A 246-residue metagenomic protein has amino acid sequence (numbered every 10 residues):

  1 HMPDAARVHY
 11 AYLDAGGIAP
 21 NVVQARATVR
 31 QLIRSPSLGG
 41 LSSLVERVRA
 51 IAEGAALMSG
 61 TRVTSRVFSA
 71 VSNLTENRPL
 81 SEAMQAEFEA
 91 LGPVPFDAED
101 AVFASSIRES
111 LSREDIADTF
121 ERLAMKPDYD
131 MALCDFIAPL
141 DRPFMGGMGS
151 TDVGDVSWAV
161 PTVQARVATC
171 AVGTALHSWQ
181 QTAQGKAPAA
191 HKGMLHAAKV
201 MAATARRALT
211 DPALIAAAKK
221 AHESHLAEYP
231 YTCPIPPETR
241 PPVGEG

Functional and structural regions predicted by a protein language model:
H1-A6, T210-A216: Phosphate-handling active-site elements
H1-E114: Midchain, well-structured core segments that form catalytic/ion-binding scaffolds
L32-G40, L209, P237-G246: C-terminal domain-closing interface element
M84, V156, M201: Hydrophobic, well-ordered secondary-structure elements that form the walls of internal hydrophobic environments
F96-A104, A213-E223: Short, flexible loop/turn segments with low-complexity composition
E109-A198, A216-G246: Zn-dependent metallopeptidase/amidohydrolase metal-coordination segment
A202-T210: Short glycine/serine- and small hydrophobic-enriched flexible loop segments
